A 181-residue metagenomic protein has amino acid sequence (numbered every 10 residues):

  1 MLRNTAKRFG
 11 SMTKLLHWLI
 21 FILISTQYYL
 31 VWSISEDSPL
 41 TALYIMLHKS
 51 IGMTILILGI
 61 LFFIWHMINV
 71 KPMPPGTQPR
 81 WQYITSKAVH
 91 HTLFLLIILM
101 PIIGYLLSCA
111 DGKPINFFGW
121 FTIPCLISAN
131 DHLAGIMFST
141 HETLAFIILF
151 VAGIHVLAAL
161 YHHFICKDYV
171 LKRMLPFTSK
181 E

Functional and structural regions predicted by a protein language model:
M1-E181: Membrane-embedded alpha-helical bundles that constitute the cytochrome b-like, heme-associated redox core of multi-pass
